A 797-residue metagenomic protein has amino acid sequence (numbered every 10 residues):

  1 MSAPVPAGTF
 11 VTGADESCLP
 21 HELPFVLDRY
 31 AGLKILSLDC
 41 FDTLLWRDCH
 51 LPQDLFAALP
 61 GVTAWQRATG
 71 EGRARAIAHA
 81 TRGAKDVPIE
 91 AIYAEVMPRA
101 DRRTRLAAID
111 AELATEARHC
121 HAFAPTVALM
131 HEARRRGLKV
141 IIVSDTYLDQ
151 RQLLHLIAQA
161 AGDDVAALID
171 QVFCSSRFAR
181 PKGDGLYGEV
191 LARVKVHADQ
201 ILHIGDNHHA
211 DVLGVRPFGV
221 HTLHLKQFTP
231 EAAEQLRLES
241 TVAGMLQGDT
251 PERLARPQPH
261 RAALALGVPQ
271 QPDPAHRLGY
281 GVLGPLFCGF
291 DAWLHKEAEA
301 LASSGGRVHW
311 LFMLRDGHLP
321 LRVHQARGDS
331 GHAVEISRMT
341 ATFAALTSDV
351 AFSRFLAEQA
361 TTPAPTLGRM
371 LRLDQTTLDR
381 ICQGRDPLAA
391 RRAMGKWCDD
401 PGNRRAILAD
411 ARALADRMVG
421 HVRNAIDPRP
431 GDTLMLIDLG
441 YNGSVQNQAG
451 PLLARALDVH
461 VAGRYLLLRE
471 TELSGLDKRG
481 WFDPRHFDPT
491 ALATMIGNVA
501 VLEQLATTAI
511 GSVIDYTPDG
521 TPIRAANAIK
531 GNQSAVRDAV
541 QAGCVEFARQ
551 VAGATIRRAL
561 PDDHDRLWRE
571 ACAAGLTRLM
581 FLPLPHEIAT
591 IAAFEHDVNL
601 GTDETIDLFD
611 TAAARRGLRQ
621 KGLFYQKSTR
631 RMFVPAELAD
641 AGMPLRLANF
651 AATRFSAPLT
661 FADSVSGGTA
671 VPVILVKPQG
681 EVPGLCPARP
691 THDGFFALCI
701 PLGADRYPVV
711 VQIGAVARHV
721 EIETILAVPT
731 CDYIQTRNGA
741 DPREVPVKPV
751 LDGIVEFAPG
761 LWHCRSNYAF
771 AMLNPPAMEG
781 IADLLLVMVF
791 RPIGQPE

Functional and structural regions predicted by a protein language model:
V5-P6, G188, V194, L202 (+7 more regions): Long, low-complexity, Lys/Arg-enriched
L23-E71: Active-site neighborhood of HAD-like aspartate-dependent phosphohydrolases
R47, L55-F56, T146, H203-G205: Nucleic acid-processing catalytic cores of prokaryotic defense/repair systems
R67-Y93: N-terminal accessory alpha/beta regions
G83-V87, A91, E95-I142: Short, acidic loop-to-helix structural element flanking the phosphoryl-transfer center in phosphate-processing enzymes
I141-V143, Y147-Q200: Substrate-recognition "cap/lid" segment bordering the active-site pocket of phosphatases
I725-A727: Extracellular beta-strand elements of beta-rich domains used for carbohydrate recognition/degradation or cell-matrix
P729-R743: Short acidic, Gly/Pro-enriched loop/turn segments at secondary-structure junctions
